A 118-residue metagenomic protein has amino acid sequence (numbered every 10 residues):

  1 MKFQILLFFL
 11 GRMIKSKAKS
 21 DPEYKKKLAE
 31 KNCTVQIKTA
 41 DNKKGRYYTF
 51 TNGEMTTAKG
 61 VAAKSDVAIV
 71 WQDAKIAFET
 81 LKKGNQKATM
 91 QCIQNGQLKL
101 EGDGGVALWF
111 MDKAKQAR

Functional and structural regions predicted by a protein language model:
M1-R118: Feature captures hydrophobic
